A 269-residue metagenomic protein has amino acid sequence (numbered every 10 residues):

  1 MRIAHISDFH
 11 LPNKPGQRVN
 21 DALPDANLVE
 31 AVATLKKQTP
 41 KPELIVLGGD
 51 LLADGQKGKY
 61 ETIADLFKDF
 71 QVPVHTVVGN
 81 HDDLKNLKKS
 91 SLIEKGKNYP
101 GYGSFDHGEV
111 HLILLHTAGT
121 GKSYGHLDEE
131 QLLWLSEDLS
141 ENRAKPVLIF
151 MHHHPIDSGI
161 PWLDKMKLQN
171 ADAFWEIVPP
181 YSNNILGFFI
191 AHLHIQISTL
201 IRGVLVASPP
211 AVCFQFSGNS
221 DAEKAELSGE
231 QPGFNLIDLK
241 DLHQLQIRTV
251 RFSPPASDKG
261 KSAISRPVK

Functional and structural regions predicted by a protein language model:
M1-N13, E109-G119, L148-F150, V204-P210 (+1 more regions): Active-site-proximal beta-strand elements of phosphoester/diester hydrolases
M1-T62, A144, S158: N-terminal active-site segment of His-dependent metallophosphoesterases
D8, G49-D50, G79-N80, L115 (+3 more regions): Active-site glycine-centered loops adjacent to acidic/histidine catalytic or metal-binding residues that shape
L11-P15, A53-K57, N80-L87, T120-S123 (+3 more regions): Active-site environment of divalent metal-dependent phosphoester hydrolases
Q17-L23, G121, I160-M166, A222-K224: Short glycine-enriched, charge-decorated loop/helix-capping segments at active-site entrances that position
A31-L44, Y124-L205, H243, S265-P267: His/acidic metal-ligating clusters that form di-metal
K57-E141, N170-I185, T199-R202, P210 (+1 more regions): Extended active-site neighborhood of metal-dependent phosphoesterases/phosphodiesterases
I177, I197-K269: Binuclear metal-dependent phosphoesterase catalytic core
